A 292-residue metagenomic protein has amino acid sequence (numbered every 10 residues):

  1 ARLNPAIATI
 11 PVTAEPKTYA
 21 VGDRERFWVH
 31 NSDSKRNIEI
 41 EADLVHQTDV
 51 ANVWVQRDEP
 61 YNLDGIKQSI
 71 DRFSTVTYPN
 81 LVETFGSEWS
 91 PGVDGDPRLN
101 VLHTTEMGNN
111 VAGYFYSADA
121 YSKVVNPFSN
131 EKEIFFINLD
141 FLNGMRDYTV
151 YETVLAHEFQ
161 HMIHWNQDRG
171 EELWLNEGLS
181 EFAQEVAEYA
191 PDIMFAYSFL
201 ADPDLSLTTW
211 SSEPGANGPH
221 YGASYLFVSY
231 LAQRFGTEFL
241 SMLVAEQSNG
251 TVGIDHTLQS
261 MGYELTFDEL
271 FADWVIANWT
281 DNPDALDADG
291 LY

Functional and structural regions predicted by a protein language model:
A1-L44: N-terminal low-structure segments adjacent to metalloprotease catalytic domains across cellular compartments
I38-R57, E246-S248: Short, compositionally biased low-complexity segments
Q47-L173, L179, A183, Y189-I193 (+1 more regions): Juxtacatalytic substrate-recognition/specificity segment
S74, L173-N176, H220-S224, G236 (+4 more regions): Active-site-proximal structural scaffolding
G86, Q160, H164-R169, Q184-D192 (+5 more regions): Hydrophobic/aromatic-lined pockets within catalytic cores
S180-A183, V228, M242-V244, W274: Short alpha-helical scaffolding segments that buttress acidic/His motifs in well-ordered protein cores
D192-E246: Long, well-structured alpha-helical subdomains associated with metal-dependent extracellular/ecto-lumenal hydrolases
N249-Y292: Beta/coil-rich, acidic/histidine-enriched accessory regions frequently appended to metallopeptidases
